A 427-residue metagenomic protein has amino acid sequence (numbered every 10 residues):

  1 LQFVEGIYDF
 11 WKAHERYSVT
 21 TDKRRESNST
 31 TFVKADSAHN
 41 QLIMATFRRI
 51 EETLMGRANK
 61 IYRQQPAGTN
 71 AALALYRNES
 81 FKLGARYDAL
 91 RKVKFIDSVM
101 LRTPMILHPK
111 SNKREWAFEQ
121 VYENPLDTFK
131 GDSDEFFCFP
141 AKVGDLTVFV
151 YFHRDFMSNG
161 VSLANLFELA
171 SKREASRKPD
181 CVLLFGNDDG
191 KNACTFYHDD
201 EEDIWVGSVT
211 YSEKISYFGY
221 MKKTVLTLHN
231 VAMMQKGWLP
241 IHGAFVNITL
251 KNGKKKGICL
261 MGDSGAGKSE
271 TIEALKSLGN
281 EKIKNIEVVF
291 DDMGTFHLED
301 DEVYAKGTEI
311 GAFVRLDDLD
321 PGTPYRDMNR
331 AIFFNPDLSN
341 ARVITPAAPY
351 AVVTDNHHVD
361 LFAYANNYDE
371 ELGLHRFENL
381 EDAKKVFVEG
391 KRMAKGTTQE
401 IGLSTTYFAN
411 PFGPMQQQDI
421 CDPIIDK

Functional and structural regions predicted by a protein language model:
L1-Q65, T69, N340-K427: Conserved NTP phosphate-binding and transfer environment spanning the P-loop NTPase/kinase superfamily
L1-S216: Long, basic/Gly/Ser/Thr-rich N-terminal segments that mediate initial subcellular attachment or targeting
E135-V143, I241-T249, F296: Short acidic-hydrophobic surface loop/beta-edge motif
K142-D145, D199-E202, T249-G253, H297-E302: Short acidic-glycine loop/turn motifs at beta-strand connectors
D155-F156, S212, K251-G253, G265-A266 (+2 more regions): Short, glycine-/Ser/Thr-/acidic-enriched flexible segments
I204-K256: Extreme N-terminal, non-catalytic leader segments that precede Walker-type/kinase nucleotide-binding cores
L250-E281: Glycine-rich phosphate-binding P-loop
I283-V352: Conserved nucleotide-sensing/catalytic segment adjacent to the nucleotide-binding pocket in NTP-handling enzymes
